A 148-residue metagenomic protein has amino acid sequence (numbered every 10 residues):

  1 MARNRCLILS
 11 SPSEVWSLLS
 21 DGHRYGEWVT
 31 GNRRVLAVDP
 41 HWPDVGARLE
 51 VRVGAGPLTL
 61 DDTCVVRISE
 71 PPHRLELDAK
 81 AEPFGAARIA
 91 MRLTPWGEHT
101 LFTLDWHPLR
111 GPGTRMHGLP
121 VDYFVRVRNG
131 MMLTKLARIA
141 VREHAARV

Functional and structural regions predicted by a protein language model:
M1-D44: Hydrophobic ligand-binding cavity/cleft-lining segments
A2-R3, T59-T63, G85-A90: Short, surface-exposed coil-to-beta transition loops
R5-L9, L36, R52, V65 (+1 more regions): Generic structural detector for well-ordered beta-strands
L9-S13, P40-P43, R67-P72, R92-L101: A short, structured loop/turn motif at beta-sheet edges
N32, A37-V38, A137-V148: Short, highly charged C-terminal tails/helix-capping segments
A47-G54, L75-E82: Short beta-strand segments that buttress and anchor functional surface loops
G54-L60, R110-G113: Short, cysteine-centered beta-strand-loop-beta hairpins and adjacent loop/turn segments enriched in charged/polar
D78-M131, R147-V148: Beta-strand/loop substructures that line and gate deep hydrophobic ligand-binding cavities in soluble
